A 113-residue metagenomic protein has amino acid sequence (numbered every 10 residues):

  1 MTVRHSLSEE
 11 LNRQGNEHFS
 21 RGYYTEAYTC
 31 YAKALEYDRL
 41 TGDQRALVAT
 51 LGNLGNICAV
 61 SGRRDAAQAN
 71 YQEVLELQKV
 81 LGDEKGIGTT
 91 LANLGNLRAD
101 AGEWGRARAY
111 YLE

Functional and structural regions predicted by a protein language model:
M1-T2, R39-D43, L77-D83, D100: Short coil/turn linkers that connect adjacent helices within long alpha-helical scaffolds, especially alpha-solenoid
S6-S20, T29, R45-V60, K85-D100: Conserved alpha-helical positions within TPR/SEL1-like repeat arrays
C30-A46: Short, charge-rich amphipathic alpha-helical segments embedded in non-transmembrane helical bundles/solenoids
G102-E113: Short, intrinsically disordered, charge-balanced linker/junction segments flanking boundaries in proteins
